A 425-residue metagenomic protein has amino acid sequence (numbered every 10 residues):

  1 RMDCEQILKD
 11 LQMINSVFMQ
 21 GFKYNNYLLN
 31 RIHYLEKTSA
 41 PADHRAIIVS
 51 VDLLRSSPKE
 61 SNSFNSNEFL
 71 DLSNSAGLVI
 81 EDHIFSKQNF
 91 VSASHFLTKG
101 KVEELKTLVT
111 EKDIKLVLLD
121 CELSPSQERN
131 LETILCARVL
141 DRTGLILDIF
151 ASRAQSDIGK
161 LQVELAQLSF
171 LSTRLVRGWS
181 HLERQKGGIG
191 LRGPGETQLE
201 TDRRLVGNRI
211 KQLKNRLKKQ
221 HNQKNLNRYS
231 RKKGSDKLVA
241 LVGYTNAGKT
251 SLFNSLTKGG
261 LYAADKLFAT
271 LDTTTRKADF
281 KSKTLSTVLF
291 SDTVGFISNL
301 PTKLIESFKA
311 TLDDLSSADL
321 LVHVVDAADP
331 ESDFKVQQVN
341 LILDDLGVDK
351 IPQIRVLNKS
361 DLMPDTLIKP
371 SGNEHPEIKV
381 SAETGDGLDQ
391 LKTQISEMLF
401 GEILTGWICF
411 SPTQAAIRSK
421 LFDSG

Functional and structural regions predicted by a protein language model:
R1-I48, S57, L70, T173-A247 (+5 more regions): C-terminal-of-GTPase-core extension/linker across diverse P-loop GTPases
R1-R142, I146: N-terminal accessory targeting/assembly segments
N30-Y34, K224, R231-K237, S255-L289 (+4 more regions): Switch I (effector-binding) loop of TRAFAC-class P-loop GTPase G-domains
Y34, S61-S75, V79, V102 (+4 more regions): Conserved C-terminal guanine-recognition region of P-loop GTPase G domains, centered on the G4
R55-S61, V91-H95, R153-D157, Q198 (+4 more regions): Flexible beta-alpha connector loops of hexameric P-loop NTPases
T143-L147, L267-F268, A382-T384: Short, acidic/turn-prone active-site loops that include or flank metal/cofactor- and phosphate-binding residues
G144-L165: Short alpha-helix plus adjacent loop in nuclease-associated cores
